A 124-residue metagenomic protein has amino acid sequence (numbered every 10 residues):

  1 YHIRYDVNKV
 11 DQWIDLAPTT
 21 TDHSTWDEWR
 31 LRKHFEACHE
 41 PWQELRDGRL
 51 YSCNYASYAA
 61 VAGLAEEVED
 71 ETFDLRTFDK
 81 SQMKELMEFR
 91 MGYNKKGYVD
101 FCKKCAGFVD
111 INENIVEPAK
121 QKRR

Functional and structural regions predicted by a protein language model:
Y1-S57: A C-terminal junction/extension of Radical SAM enzymes
R4-D15, A56-I111: C-terminal accessory region of radical SAM enzymes
L45-D47, D110-V116: Extracellular/mature segments of secreted proteins
V116-R124: Short cysteine/histidine-rich metal-coordination sites, predominantly Zn2+-binding motifs
